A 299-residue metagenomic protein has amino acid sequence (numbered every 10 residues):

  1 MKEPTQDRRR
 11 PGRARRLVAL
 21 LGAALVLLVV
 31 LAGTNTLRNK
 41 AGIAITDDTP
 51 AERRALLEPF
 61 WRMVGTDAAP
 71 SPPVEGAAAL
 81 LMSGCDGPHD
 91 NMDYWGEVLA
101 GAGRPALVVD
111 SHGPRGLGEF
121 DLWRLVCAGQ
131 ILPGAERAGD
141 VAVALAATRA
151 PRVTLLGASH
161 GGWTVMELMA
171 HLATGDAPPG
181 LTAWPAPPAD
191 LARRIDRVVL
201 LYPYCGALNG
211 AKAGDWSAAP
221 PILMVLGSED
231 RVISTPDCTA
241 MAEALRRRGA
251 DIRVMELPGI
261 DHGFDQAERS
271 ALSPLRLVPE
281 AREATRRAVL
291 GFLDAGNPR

Functional and structural regions predicted by a protein language model:
R10-S71, G161, M166: An N-terminal hydrophobic leader/cap segment in hydrolases
A51-V74, A78-T148, W163, F264-A271: Serine-hydrolase catalytic machinery in alpha/beta-hydrolase-like enzymes
W95, S234-A244: Short alpha-helix in the alpha/beta-hydrolase fold that links the catalytic acid
G139-S217: Primarily recognizes the serine-hydrolase "nucleophile elbow" in alpha/beta-hydrolase and SGNH/GDSL folds
G206-A207, E229-I233: Acidic catalytic loop of the alpha/beta-hydrolase fold
A218, M224-L226, D230: Short beta-strand/loop motif that positions the catalytic acidic residue of the alpha/beta-hydrolase fold
S228-R231, G259-D261: Acidic beta-to-alpha connecting loop that harbors the catalytic carboxylate
D251-R299: C-terminal catalytic histidine-bearing segment of alpha/beta-hydrolase fold enzymes
